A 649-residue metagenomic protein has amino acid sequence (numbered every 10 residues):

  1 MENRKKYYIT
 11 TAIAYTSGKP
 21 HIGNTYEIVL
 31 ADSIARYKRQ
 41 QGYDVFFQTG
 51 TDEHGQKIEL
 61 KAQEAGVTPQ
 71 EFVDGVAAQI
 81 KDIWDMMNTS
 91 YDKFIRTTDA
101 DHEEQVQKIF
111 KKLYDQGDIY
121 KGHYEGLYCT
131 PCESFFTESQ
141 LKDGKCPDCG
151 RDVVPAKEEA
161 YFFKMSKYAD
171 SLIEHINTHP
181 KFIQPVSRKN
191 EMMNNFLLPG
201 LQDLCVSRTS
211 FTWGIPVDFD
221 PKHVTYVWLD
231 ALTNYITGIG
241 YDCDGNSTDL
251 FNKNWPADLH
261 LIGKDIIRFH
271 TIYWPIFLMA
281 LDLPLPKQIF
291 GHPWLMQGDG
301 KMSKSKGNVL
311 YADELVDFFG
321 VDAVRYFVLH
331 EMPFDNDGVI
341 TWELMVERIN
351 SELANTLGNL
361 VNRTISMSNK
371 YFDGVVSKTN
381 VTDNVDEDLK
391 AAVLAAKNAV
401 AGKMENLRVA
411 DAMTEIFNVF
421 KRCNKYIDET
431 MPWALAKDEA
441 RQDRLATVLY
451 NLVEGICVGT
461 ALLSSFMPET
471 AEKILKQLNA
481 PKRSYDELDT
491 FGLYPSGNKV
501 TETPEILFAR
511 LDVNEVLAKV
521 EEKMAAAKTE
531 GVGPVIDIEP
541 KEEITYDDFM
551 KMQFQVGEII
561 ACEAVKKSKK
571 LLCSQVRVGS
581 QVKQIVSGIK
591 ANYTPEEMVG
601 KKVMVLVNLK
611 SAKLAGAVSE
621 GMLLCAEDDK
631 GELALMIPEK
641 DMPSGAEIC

Functional and structural regions predicted by a protein language model:
E2-T49, D101-Q105, C149, P155-K370 (+1 more regions): Structured secondary-structure scaffolds
E2-V76, I95-F110, D115, C132 (+4 more regions): N-terminal catalytic cores of NTP/NDP-binding nucleotidyl/phosphoryl-transfer enzymes
A77-D92: A glycine-rich helix N-cap at a beta->alpha junction
Q116-A169, I173: Cys/His-rich short segments
K121, L344-V381, A392-V500, L606: Helix-rich, typically C-terminal accessory recognition domains appended to large enzymatic cores
Q288-G291, L475-Q477, C573: Beta-strand segments within the central parallel beta-sheet cores of soluble alpha/beta enzyme folds
A471-D548: Intrinsic disorder at enzyme termini
K528-C649: Phosphate-backbone binding interfaces of nucleic-acid-interacting proteins
